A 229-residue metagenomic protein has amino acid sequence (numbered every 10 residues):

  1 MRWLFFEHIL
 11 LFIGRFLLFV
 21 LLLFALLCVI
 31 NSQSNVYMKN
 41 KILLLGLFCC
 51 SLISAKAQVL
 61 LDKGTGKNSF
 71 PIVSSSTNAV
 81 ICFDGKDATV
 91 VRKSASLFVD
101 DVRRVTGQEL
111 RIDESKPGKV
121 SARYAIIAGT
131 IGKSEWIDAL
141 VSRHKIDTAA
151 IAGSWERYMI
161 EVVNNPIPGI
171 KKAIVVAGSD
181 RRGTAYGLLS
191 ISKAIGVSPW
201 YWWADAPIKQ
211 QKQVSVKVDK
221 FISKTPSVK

Functional and structural regions predicted by a protein language model:
M1, L10-Q58: Bacterial Sec-dependent N-terminal signal peptides
W3-F5: Extreme N-terminal basic, low-complexity initiation segments that serve as generic localization/processing leaders
I9, V20-L21, L52, V91 (+2 more regions): Residues at secondary-structure transition points
Q58-K224: Contiguous, structured surface segment used for ligand recognition
S227-K229: Transmembrane beta-strand segments of Gram-negative outer membrane beta-barrel proteins
